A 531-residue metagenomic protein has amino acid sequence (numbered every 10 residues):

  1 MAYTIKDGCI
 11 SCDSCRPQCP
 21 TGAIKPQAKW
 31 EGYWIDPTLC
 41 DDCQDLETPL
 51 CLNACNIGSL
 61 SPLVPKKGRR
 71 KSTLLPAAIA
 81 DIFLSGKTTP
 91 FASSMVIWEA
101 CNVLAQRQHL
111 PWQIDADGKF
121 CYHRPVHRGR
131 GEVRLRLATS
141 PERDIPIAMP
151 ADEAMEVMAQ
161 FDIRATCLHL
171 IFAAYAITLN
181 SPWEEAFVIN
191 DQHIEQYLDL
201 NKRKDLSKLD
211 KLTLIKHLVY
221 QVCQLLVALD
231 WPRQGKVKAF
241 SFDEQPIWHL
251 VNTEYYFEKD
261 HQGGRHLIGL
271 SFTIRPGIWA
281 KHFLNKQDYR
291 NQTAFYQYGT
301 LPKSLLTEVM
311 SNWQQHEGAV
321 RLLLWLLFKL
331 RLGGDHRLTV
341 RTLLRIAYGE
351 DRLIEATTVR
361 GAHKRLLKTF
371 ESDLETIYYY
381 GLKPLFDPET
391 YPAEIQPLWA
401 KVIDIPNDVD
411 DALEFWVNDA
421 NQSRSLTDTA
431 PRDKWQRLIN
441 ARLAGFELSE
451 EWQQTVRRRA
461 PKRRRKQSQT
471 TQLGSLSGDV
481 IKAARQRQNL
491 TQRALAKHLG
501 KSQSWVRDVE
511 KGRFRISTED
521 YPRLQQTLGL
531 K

Functional and structural regions predicted by a protein language model:
M1-S11, P17, A23-E47, L63-V64: Ferredoxin-like iron-sulfur electron-transfer modules
C19, P26, N489-W505: Short alpha-helical DNA-recognition segment
I24, L60, I481, L495-A496 (+1 more regions): Conserved hydrophobic/aromatic packing and binding residues within compact polymer-binding modules
D36-D42, V359, G500-I516: Recognition helix of helix-turn-helix/homeodomain-like DNA-binding domains that insert into the DNA major groove
D42, N53, R345, A483 (+4 more regions): DNA-binding alpha-helical recognition surfaces that contact promoter or target DNA
L50-I57: Cysteine-rich micro-motifs
K66-R487, R493-G500, K511, T518-E519: Charged, alpha-helix-forming regions
E519-K531: DNA major-groove recognition helix of helix-turn-helix/homeodomain DNA-binding modules
